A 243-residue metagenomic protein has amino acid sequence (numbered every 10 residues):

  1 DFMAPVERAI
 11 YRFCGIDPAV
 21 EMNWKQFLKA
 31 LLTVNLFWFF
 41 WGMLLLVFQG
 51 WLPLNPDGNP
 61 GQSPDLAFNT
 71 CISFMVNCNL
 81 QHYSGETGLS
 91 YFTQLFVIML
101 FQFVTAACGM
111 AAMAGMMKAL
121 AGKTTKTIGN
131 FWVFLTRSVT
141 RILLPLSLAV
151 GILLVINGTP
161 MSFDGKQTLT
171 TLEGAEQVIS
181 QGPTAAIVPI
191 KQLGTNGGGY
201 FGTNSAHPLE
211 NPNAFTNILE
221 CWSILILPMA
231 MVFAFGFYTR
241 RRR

Functional and structural regions predicted by a protein language model:
D1-N69, T125-G129, V133, R137-T170: N-terminal alpha-helical transmembrane segments of multi-pass membrane transport and channel/translocase proteins
M3, E7, D65-F68, M113 (+4 more regions): Alpha-helix initiation and N-capping motif
A9, V34, W38, G42-L45 (+10 more regions): Long, contiguous hydrophobic alpha-helical segments, chiefly transmembrane helices and signal peptides
M22-N23, F27-L31, G61, Q102 (+5 more regions): Hydrophobic alpha-helical scaffolding
W51-V97, P160-W222: P-loop potassium selectivity filter motif centered on the GYG triad
L89-F163, F215-R243: A conserved hydrophobic secondary-structure block that centers on an alpha-helix together with its immediately flanking
